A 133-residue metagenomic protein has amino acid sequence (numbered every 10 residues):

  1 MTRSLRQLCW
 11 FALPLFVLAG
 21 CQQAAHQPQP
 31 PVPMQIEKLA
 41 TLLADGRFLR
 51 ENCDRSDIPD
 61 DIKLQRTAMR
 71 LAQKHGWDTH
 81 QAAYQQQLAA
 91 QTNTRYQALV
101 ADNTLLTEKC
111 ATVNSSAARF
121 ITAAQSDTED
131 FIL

Functional and structural regions predicted by a protein language model:
M1-F11: Bacterial N-terminal signal peptides that target proteins for export
V17-G20: C-terminal motif of bacterial Sec signal peptides marking the signal peptidase cleavage site
Q22-A25: Bacterial signal peptide processing site
P28-R50: Post-signal peptide N-terminal segment of mature Sec-exported envelope proteins
F48-P59: Short helix-capping/linker segments at secondary-structure and domain boundaries
D57-L133: Compact alpha-helical subdomains of small soluble proteins
